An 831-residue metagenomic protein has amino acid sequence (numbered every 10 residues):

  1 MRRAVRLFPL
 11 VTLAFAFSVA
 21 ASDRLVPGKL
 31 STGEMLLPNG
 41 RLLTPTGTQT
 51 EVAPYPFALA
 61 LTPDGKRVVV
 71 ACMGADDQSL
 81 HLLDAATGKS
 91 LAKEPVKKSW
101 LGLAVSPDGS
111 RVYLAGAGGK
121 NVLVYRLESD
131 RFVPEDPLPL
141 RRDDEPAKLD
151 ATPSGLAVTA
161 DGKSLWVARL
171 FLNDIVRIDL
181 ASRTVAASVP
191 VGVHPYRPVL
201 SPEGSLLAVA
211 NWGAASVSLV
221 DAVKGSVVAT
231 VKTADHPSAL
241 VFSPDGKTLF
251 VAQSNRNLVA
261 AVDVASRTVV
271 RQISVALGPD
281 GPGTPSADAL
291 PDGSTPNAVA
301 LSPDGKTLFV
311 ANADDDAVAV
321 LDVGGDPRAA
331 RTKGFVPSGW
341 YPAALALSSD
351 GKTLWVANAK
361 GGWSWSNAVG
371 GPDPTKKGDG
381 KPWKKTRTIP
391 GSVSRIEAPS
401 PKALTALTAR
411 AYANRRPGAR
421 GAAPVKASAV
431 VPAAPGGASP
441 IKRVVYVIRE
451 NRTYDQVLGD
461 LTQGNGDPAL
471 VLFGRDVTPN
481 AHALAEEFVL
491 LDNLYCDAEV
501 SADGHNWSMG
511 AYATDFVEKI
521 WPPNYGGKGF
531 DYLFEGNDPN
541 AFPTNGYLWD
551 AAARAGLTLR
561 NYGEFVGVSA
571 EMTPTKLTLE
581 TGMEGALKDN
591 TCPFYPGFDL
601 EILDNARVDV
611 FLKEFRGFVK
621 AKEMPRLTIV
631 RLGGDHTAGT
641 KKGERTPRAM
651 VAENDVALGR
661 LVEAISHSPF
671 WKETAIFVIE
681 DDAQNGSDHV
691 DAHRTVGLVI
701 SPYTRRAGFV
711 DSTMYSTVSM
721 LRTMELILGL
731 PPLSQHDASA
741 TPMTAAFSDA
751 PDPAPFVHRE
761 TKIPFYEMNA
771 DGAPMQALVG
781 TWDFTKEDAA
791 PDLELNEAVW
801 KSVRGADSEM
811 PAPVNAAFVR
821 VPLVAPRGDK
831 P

Functional and structural regions predicted by a protein language model:
M1-P9: Bacterial N-terminal signal peptides that target proteins for export
R3, G162, G204, G305 (+2 more regions): A generic hydrophobic-helix recognition signal that picks specific residues within alpha-helical hydrophobic
F8-S18: Bacterial N-terminal signal peptides
F15, E128, S182, S266-V269 (+5 more regions): Short, structurally constrained coil/turn elements that cap an alpha-helix or connect an alpha-helix to the following
A20-A429: Predominantly soluble domains enriched in secretory-pathway, periplasmic, or organellar proteins
T408-P831: N-terminal pro-sequences and low-complexity stem/linker regions of secreted or lumenal proteins
